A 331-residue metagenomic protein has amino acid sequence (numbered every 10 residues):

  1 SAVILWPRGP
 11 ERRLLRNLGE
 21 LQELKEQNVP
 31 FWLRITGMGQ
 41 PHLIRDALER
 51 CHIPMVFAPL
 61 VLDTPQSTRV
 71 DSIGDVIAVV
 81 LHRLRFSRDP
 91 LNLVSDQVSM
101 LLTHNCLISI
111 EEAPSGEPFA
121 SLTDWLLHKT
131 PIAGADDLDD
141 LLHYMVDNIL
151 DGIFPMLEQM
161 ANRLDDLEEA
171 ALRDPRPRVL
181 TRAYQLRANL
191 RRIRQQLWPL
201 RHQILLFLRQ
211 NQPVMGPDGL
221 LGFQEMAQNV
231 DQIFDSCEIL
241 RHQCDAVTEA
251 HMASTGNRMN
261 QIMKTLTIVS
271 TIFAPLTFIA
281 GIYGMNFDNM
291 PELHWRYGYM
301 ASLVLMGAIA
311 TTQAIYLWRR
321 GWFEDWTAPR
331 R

Functional and structural regions predicted by a protein language model:
S1-G216, G222-E225, N229-Q232, I239 (+2 more regions): Peripheral, non-transmembrane regulatory/ligand-interaction domains of membrane transport proteins
Q228-R331: Hydrophobic alpha-helical transmembrane segments and their immediately adjacent juxtamembrane loops
